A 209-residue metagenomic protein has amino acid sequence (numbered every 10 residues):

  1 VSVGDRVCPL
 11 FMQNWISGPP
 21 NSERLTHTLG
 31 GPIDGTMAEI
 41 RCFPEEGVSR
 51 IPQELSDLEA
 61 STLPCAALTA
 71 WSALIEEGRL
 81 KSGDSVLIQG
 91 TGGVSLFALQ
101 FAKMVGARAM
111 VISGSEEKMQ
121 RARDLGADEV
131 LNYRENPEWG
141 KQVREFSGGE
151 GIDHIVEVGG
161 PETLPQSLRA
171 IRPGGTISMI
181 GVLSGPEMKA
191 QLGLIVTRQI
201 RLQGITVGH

Functional and structural regions predicted by a protein language model:
V1-S49: Glycine-rich phosphate/adenylate-binding loop and adjacent beta-alpha elements of nucleotide- or dinucleotide-binding
L25, V105, E116, G159-H209: Glycine-rich phosphate-binding loop and adjacent beta-alpha segment of Rossmann(oid) nucleotide-cofactor-binding
G31-M37, E54-E76, I88-F97: A glycine-rich, Thr/Ser-enriched phosphate-binding loop motif common to dinucleotide/cofactor-binding enzymes
E54-S56, R79-S85, G149-E150: Short helix-loop-beta connector
I88-T91, K103-Q166: Adenosine-nucleotide cofactor-binding segment
